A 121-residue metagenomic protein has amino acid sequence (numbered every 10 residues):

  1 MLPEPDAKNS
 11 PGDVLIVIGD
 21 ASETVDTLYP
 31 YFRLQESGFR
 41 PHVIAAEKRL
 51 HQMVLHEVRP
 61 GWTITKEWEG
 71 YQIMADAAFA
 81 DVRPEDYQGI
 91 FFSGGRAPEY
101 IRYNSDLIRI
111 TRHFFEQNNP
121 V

Functional and structural regions predicted by a protein language model:
M1-Q117: Extended, subdomain-level signal for the structured scaffold at the beginning of enzyme domains
P120-V121: Short, glycine-/small-residue-rich phosphate/pyrophosphate-handling segment
